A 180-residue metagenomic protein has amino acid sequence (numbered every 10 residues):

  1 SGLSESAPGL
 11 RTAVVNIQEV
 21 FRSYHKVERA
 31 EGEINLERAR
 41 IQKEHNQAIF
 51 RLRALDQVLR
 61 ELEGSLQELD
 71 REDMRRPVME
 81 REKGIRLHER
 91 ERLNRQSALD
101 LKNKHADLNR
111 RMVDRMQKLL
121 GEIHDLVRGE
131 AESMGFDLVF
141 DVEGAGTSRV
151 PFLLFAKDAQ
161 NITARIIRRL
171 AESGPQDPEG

Functional and structural regions predicted by a protein language model:
S1-G180: Amphipathic, charged alpha-helical segments and their helix-to-coil junctions in extracytoplasmic/peripheral assemblies
